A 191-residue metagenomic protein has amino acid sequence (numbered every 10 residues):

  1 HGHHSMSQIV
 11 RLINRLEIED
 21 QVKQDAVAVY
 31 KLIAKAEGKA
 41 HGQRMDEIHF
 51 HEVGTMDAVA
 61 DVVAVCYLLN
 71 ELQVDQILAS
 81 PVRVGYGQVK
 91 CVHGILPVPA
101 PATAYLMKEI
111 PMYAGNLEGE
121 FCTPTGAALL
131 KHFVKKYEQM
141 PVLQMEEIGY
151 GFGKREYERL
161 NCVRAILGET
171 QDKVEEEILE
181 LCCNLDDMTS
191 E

Functional and structural regions predicted by a protein language model:
H1-H41, A100, E109-M112, L117-A127 (+1 more regions): Glycine-rich nucleotide/cofactor/substrate-binding loop typically near the N-terminus or early in the first domain
V10, C66, A104: Short glycine-/small-residue-rich flexible loop motifs, especially phosphate/cofactor-binding loops
I18, K35-Q43, V65-V74, E109-M112 (+2 more regions): Alpha-helix capping at helix-to-loop junctions
D20-Q24, Q43-E47, D75-A79, M140-L143: Short secondary-structure capping/junction motifs at helix and strand boundaries
L32-E52, M56: Alpha-helical transmembrane cores and adjacent cytosolic helix/loop segments of polytopic membrane transporters
F50-Q73: Conserved phosphate/anionic-ligand binding catalytic regions in large, soluble enzymes, centered on
V74-E177, C182-L185: Mobile "lid/hinge" segments at catalytic clefts and subdomain interfaces of large enzymes
L185-E191: Long hydrophobic segments that form regular secondary structure
